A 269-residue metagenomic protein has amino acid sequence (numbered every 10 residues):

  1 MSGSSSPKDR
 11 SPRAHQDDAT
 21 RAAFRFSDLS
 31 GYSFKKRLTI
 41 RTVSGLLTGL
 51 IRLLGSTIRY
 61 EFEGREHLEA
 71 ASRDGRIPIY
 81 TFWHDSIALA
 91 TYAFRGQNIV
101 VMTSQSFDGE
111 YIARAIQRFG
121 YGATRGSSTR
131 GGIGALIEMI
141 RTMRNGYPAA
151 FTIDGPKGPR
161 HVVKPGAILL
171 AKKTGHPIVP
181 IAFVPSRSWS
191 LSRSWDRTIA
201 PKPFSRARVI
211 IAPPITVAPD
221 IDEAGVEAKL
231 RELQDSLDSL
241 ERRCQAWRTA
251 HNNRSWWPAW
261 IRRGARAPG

Functional and structural regions predicted by a protein language model:
S2-R52, S72, R118, I133-G269: Non-catalytic C-terminal accessory region of glycerolipid acyltransferases and related lyso-lipid remodeling enzymes
R52-I77, W83-L89: A short, well-structured juxtamembrane/interface segment
G55-Y60, I79, G126-R130, P156-K157: Short, flexible loop segments at the rims of nucleotide/cofactor-binding pockets, characterized by
T57, N98, R206-R208: A residue-level signal for beta-strand positions that form part of recognition/binding surfaces within mature
F62, V101-T103, R125, P180 (+1 more regions): Structural signal for conserved beta-strand scaffold positions within catalytic alpha/beta enzyme cores
F62-G64, F82, T103, P213 (+1 more regions): Pocket-edge structural micro-motifs
L68-E69, T91, A113, A167-I168: Short amphipathic alpha-helical segments and helix-helix/interface helices
R76-R130, G134, T174, S190: Catalytic core of membrane glycerolipid acyltransferases/transacylases, capturing the structured, soluble-facing
